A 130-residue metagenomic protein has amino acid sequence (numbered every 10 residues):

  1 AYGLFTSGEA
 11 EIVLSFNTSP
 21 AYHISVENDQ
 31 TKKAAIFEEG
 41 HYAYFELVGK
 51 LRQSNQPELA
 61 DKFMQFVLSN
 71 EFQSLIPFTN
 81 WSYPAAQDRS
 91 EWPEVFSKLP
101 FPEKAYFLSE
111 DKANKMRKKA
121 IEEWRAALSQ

Functional and structural regions predicted by a protein language model:
A1-E39: Ligand-binding pocket segment of bilobal, Venus flytrap-like solute-binding proteins
L4, E9, S19, E58-K62 (+5 more regions): Extracytoplasmic/secreted proteins, especially bacterial periplasmic and envelope-associated proteins
T18-A21, G40-Y42, N55, N70 (+1 more regions): Solvent-exposed loop/turn segments at secondary-structure junctions within structured extracellular/periplasmic domains
T31-K32, F45, D61: Active-site lining segments that contact anionic ligands and/or coordinate catalytic metals
Y44-E58, V67, L75-T79: A bilobed periplasmic-binding-protein/Venus flytrap-type ligand-binding module shared by bacterial periplasmic
F66-E91: Periplasmic-binding protein-like
P93-Q130: Extracellular/periplasmic bilobal clamshell ligand-binding domains
